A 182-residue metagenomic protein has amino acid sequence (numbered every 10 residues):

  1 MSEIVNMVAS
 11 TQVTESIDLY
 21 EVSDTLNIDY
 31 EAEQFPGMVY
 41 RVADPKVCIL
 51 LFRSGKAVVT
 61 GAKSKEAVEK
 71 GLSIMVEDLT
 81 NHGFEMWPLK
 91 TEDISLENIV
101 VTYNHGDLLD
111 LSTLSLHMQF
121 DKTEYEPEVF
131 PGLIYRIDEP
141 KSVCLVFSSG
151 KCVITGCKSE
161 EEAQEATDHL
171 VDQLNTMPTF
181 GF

Functional and structural regions predicted by a protein language model:
M1-V143, S149-K151, C157-F182: Intrinsically disordered, low-complexity polar/charged tails and linkers
